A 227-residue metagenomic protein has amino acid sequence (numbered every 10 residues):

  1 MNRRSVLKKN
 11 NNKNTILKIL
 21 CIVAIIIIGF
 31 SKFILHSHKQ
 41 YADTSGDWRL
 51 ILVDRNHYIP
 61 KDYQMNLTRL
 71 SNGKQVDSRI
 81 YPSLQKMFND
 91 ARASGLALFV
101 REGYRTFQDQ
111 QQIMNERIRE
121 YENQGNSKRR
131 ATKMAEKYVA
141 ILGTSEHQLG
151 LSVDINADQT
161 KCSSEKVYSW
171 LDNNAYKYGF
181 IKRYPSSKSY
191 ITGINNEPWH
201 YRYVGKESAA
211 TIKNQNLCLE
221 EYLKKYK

Functional and structural regions predicted by a protein language model:
N2-K227: Extracytoplasmic cell-surface/polysaccharide-interacting catalytic and binding patches
